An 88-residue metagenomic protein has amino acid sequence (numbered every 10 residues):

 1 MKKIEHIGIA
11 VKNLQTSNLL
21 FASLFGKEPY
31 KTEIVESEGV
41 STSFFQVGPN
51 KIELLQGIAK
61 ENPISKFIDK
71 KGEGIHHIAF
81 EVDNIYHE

Functional and structural regions predicted by a protein language model:
M1-K2, I9-K51, E88: Core segments of cupin and vicinal oxygen chelate
V11-L19, A59, K70-E88: Vicinal oxygen chelate
Y30-K31, E61-K66: A short, acidic/glycine-rich surface segment
F44, I68-K71: Short, charge-rich binding segments
P49-K51, I64, K71-I75: Short, low-complexity, polar/charged sequence segments that are solvent-exposed and flexible
